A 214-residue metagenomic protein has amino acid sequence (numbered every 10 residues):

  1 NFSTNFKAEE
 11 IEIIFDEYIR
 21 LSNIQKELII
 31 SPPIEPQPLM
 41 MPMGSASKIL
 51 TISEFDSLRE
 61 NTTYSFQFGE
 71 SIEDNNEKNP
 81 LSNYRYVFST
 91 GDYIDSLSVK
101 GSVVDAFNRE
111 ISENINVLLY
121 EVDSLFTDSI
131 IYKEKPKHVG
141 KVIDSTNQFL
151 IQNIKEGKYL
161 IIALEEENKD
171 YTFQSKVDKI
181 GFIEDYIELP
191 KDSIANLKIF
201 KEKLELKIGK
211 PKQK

Functional and structural regions predicted by a protein language model:
N1-V99, I111-T146, L150-N153, L160 (+2 more regions): Acidic, low-complexity Ser/Thr/Gly/Pro-rich repeat segments typical of extracellular/periplasmic and surface-exposed
F6-A8, N61, P190-D192, I199-F200 (+1 more regions): Solvent-exposed, conformationally flexible loop/turn segments
K48, I199-K214: Gram-negative outer-membrane assembly/targeting C-terminal domains
S82-Y84, E166-E205: Structured interaction patches on ligand/partner-binding surfaces of diverse proteins
V103-F107: Short solvent-exposed capping/turn motifs at the termini of beta-strands
N108-R109, K169: Residues in Ca2+-coordinating acidic/glycine-rich loops
E156-I161, D170-T172: Exposed, low-structure sequence patches enriched in small/polar residues
